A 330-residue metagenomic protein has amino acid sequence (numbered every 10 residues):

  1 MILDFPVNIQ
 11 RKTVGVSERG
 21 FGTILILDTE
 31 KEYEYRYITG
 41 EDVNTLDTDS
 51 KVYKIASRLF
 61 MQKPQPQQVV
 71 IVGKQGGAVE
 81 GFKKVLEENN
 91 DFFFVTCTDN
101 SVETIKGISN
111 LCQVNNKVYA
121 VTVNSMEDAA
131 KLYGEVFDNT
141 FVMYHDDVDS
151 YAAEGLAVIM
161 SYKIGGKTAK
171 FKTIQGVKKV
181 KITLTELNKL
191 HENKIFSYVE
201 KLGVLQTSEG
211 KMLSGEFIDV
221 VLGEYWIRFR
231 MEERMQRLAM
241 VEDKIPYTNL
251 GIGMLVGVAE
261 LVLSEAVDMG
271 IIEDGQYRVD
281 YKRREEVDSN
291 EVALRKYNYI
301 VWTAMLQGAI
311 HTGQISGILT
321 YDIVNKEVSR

Functional and structural regions predicted by a protein language model:
M1-R330: Surface-exposed assembly/interface segments
